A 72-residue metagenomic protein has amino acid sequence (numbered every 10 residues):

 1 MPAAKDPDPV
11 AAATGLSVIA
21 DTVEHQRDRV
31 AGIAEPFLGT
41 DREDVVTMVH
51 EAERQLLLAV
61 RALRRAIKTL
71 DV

Functional and structural regions predicted by a protein language model:
P2-I33, R64: N-terminal acidic leader/helix
G32-T69: Short, charge-rich amphipathic interface segments used for partner binding and complex assembly
